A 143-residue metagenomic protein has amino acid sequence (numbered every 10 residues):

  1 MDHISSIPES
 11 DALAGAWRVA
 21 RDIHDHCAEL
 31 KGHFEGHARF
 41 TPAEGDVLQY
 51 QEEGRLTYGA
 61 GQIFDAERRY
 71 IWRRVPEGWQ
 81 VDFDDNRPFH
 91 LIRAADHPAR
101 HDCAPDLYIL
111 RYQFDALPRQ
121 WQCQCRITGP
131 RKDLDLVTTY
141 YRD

Functional and structural regions predicted by a protein language model:
D2-T139: Soluble ligand-binding/transfer domains with enclosed cavities or grooves
Y141-D143: Short beta-strand-to-coil "C-cap" segments at the C-terminal boundary of structured domains/repeats, marking
